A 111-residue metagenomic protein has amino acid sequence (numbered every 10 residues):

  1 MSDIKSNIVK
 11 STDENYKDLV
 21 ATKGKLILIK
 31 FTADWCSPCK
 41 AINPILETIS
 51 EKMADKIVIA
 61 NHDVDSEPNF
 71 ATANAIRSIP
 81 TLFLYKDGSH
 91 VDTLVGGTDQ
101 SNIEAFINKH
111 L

Functional and structural regions predicted by a protein language model:
M1-S6: N-proximal helix/coil linker or "cap" segments that precede and/or mark the start of modular domains
I8-I27: A short beta-strand-turn-helix
S11, F31, N43-S50, A54-N69: Thiol-based oxidoreductase modules, predominantly thioredoxin-like and allied folds used for disulfide exchange
N15-Y16, S66-F70, N102: Short acidic active-site motifs
G24, F31-W35, S78: Short pre-active-site segment immediately N-terminal to redox-active cysteine/selenocysteine motifs in thiol-based
C36-C39, L82: The canonical Cys-X-X-Cys-His
P68, N74-F83: Structural micro-motif
S78, L84-L111: Non-catalytic, surface beta->alpha helical segment in thiol-disulfide oxidoreductase systems
